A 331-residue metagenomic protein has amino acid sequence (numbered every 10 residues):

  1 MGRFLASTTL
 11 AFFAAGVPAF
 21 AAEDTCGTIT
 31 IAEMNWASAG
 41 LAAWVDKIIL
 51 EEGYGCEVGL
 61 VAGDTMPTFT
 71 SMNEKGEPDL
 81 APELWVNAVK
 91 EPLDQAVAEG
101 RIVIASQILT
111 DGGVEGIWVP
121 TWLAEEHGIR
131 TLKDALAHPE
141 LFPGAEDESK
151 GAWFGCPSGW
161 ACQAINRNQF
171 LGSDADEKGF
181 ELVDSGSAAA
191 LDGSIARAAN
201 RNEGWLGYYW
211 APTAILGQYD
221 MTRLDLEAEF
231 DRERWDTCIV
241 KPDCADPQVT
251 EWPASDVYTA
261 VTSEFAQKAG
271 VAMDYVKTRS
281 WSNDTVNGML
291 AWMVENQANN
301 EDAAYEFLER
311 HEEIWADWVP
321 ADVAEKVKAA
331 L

Functional and structural regions predicted by a protein language model:
E23-S38, C56-V61, K150-F154, V276: Short, well-ordered beta-strand elements
S38, Q163-A164, N168-K178, S185-N202 (+4 more regions): An extracytoplasmic/periplasmic, membrane-proximal ligand-sensing/linker region
S38-C56, Q169-L171: Short, polar/charged alpha-helical segment
T65-V119: N-terminal segment of the mature folded domain
T70-S71, P78-W85, F154-W235: Ligand-binding pocket segment of bilobal, Venus flytrap-like solute-binding proteins
R101-G155: A conserved helix-loop-strand patch within extracytoplasmic ligand-binding domains of the periplasmic binding
V114-E125, D256-K268, A291-W292: A bilobed periplasmic-binding-protein/Venus flytrap-type ligand-binding module shared by bacterial periplasmic
G217-S280: C-terminal lobe and pocket-closing loops of periplasmic/extracytoplasmic Venus-flytrap solute-binding proteins
